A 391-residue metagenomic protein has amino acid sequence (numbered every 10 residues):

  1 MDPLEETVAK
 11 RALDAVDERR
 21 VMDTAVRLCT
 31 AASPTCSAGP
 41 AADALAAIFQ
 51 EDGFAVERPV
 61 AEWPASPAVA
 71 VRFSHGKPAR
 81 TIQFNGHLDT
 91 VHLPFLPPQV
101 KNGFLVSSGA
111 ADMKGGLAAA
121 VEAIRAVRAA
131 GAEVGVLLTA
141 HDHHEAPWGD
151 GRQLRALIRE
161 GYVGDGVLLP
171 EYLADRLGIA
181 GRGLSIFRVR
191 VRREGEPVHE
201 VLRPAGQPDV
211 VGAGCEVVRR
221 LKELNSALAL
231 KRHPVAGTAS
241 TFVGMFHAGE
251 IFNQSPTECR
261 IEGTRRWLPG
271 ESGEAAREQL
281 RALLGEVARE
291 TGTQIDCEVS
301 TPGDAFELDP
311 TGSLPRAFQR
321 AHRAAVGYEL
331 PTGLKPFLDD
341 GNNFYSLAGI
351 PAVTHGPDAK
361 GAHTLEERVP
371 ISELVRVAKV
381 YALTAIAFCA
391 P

Functional and structural regions predicted by a protein language model:
D2-A110, A129-A132: Acidic/His- and Gly-rich active-site-bordering loop/insert found across diverse amide/peptide-bond hydrolases
T24-A31, A44, I48-D52, A126 (+7 more regions): Generic non-transmembrane alpha-helical segments
T30, A68, T241-F246, T264-L268 (+3 more regions): A short beta-alpha structural unit
V69, Q319-A321, A325-P391: Zn-dependent metallopeptidase/amidohydrolase metal-coordination segment
L88-K101, G181-R193, V353: Acidic-glycine-rich active-site phosphate/pyrophosphate-binding loop
V106, G195-V201, A362-L365: Short small-residue beta-strand/loop micro-motif enriched in glycine and branched aliphatics
K114, A118-I186, C389-A390: Acidic/histidine-rich catalytic neighborhood of metal-dependent amide-processing enzymes
A156-R289, E298-G303: Midchain, well-structured core segments that form catalytic/ion-binding scaffolds
